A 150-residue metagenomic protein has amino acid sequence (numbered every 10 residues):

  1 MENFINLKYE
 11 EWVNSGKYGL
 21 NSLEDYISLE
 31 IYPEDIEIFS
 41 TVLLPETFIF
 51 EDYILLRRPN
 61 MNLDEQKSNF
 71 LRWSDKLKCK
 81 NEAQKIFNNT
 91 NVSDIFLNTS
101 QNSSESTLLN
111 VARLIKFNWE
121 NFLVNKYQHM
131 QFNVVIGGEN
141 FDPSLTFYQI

Functional and structural regions predicted by a protein language model:
N3-I5, E11-G19, E24-S28: Long protein-protein interaction modules used by eukaryotic assembly/scaffold proteins
F4-I5, Q66, A112: Intrinsically disordered, low-complexity regions enriched in Ser/Pro/Gly/Gln/His and often acidic
I31-E105: An N-terminal amphipathic alpha-helical segment
N98-M130: Short, hydrophobic/π-rich interface segment
F132-G137: A short glycine-rich, hydrophobically flanked beta-strand micro-motif that places a catalytic Asp/Glu for divalent metal
G138-I150: Short terminal or interdomain "cap/linker" segment that borders an active site or interface and mediates
